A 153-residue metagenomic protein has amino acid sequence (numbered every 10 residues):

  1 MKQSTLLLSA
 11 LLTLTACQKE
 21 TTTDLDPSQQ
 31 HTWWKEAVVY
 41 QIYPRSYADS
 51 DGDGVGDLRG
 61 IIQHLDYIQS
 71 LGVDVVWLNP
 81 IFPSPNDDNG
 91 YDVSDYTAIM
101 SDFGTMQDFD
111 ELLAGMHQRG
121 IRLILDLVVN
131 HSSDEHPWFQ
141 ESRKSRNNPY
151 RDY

Functional and structural regions predicted by a protein language model:
T5-L14: Sec-dependent N-terminal signal peptides
C17-E20, L25-Y153: Acidic/aromatic-lined carbohydrate-recognition and catalytic surfaces of CAZymes acting on diverse glycans
